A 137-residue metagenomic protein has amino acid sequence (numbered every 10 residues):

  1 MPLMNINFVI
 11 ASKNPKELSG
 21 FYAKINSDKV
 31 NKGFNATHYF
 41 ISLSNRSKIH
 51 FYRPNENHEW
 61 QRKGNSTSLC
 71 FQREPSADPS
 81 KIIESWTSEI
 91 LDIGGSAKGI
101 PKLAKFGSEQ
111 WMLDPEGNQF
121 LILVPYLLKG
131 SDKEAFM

Functional and structural regions predicted by a protein language model:
P2, V9-P54: Core segments of cupin and vicinal oxygen chelate
M4-K13, E59-L91, S108-L113: Vicinal oxygen chelate
N7, T87-M137: Vicinal oxygen chelate
I25-G33, A77, G99-L103: Short linear motifs in intrinsically disordered
I49, N55-H58, D114, Q119: Short, intrinsically disordered low-complexity segments
R53-E56, R73, G99-P101, Y126: Short, well-ordered turn and helix-capping elements at secondary-structure junctions
E56-Q61, L128-S131: A short local loop/turn or secondary-structure capping micro-motif enriched for an aromatic residue
